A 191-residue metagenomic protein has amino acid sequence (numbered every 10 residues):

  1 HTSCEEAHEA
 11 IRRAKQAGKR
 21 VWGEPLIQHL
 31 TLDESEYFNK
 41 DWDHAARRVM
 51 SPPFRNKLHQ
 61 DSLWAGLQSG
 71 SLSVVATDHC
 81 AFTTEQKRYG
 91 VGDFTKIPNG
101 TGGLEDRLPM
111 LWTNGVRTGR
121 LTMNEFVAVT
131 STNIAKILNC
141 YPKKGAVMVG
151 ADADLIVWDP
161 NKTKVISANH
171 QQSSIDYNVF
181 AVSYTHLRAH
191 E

Functional and structural regions predicted by a protein language model:
H1, E5, H44, P53-D61 (+4 more regions): Electropositive phosphate-/nucleotide-binding environments in soluble metabolic enzymes
H1-V75: Histidine/acidic residue-rich metal-binding segments in metalloenzymes
C4, I27, A81, V157 (+2 more regions): Short, glycine/acidic-enriched loop or turn micro-motifs at the edges of active sites
H8, T31, T83-E85, I166: Glycine/Thr-rich phosphate-binding loops of Rossmann-like dinucleotide-binding domains
D41, G92-T95, V165-V179: Short, surface-exposed loop/helix-turn segments at secondary-structure junctions that function as lids/hinges flanking
H44-P52, S173-V182: Surface-exposed acidic, glycine/proline-enriched linker/cap segments that occur as 15-30-residue helix-coil
R47, S69, V74-V75, A81-P160: His/Asp/Glu-enriched, well-ordered alpha-helical/loop segment that forms or immediately abuts the divalent-metal
T185-E191: Conserved small/polar residues in nucleotide/adenosyl-binding loops
